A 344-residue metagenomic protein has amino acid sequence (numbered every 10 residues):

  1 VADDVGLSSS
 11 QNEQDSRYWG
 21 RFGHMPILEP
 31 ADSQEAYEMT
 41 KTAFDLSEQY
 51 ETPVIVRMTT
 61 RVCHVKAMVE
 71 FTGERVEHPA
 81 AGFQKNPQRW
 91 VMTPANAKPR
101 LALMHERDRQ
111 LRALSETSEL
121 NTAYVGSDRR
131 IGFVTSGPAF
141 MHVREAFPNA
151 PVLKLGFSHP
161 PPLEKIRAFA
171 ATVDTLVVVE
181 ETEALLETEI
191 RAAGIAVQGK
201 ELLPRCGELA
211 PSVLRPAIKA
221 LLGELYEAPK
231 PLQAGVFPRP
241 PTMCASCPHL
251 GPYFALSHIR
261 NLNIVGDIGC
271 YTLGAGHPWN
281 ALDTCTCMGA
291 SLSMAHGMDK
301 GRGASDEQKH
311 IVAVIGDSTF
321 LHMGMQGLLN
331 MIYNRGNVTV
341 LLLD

Functional and structural regions predicted by a protein language model:
V1-Q49, N263, I268-D344: Thiamine diphosphate
P30-M243, P248-G251, R260-N261, I268: Flexible, low-complexity linker and terminal segments
